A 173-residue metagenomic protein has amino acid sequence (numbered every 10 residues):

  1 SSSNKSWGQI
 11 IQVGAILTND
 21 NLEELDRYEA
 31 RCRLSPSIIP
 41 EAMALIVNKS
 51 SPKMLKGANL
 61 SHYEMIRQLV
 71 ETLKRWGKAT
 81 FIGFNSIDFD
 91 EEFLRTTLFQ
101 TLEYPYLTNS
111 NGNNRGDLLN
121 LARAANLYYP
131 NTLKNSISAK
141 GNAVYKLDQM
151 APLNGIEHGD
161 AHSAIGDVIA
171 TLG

Functional and structural regions predicted by a protein language model:
S1-Q100, V144, Q149-E157: Conserved non-catalytic scaffold segment of RNase H-like nuclease domains
G77, Y106, P130-L133: Residue-level signal for secondary-structure boundary elements
T80-F81, T108-N111, K140: Short, flexible active-site-proximal loops enriched in glycine and acidic residues
T96-S110: A short alpha->loop->secondary-structure connector
G112-D117, L121-G173: Contiguous mid-protein beta-loop-alpha structural module that forms a pocket-lining wall or clamp of enzyme active
